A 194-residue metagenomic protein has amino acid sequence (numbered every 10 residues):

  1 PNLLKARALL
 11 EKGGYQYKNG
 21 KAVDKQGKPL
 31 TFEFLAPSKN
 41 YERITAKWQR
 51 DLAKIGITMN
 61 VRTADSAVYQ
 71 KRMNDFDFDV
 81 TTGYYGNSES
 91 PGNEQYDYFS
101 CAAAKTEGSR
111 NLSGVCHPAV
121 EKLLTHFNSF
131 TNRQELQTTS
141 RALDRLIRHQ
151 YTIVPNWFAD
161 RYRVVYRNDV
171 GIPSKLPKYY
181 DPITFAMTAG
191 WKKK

Functional and structural regions predicted by a protein language model:
P1-K18, A36-R43: Structural transition elements
L4-K5, N40-R50, Q70-K194: Detector for C-terminal structural segments
Q16, T58-N60, D79: Residue-level detector of anion-binding/catalytic polar loops
Q16-P29: Short helix/loop segment immediately N-terminal to the Walker
K28-S38, M59-R62: Short, well-ordered beta-strand elements
W48-M59: Short alpha-helix C-terminal cap/hinge motif
V61-K71: Short helix-initiation/N-cap motifs at beta->coil->alpha
